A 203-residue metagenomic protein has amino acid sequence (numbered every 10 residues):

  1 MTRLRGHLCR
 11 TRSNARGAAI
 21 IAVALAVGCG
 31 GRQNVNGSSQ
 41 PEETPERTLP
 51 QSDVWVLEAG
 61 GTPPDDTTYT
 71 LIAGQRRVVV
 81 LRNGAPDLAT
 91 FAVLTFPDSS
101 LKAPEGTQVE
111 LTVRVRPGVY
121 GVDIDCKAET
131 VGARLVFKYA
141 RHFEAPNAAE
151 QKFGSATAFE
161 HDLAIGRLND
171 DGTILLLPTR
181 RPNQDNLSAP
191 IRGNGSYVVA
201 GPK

Functional and structural regions predicted by a protein language model:
M1-S13: N-terminal secretory signal peptides that target proteins for export/translocation
R12-A22: Sec-dependent N-terminal signal peptides
A26-G28: C-terminal motif of bacterial Sec signal peptides marking the signal peptidase cleavage site
G30-Q33: Bacterial signal peptide processing site
E46-T68, Q75, P104-N169: Proteolytic processing hotspots in large secreted/extracellular or virion-associated proteins and select intracellular
A73-T107: Predominantly extracellular/luminal regions of secreted and cell-surface proteins, especially disulfide-bonded
V122, D171-T179: Surface-exposed loop/edge segments in extracytoplasmic proteins
L187-K203: C-terminal beta-strand-rich structural cap/linker in extracellular carbohydrate-active enzymes
